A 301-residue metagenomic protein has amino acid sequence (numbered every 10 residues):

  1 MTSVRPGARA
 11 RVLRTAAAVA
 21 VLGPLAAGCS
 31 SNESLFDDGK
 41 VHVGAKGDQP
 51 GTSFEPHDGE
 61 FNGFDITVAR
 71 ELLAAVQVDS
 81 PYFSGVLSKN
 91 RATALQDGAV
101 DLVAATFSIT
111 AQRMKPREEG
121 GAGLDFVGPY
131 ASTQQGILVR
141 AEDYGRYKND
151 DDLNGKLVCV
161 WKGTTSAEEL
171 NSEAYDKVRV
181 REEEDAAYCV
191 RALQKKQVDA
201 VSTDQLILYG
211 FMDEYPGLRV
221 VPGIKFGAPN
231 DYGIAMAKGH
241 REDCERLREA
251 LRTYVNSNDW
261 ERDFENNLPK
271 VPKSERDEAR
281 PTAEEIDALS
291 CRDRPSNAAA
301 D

Functional and structural regions predicted by a protein language model:
P24-G28: C-terminal motif of bacterial Sec signal peptides marking the signal peptidase cleavage site
S31, D79, T164-V178, V220 (+1 more regions): Ligand-binding clefts/hinges and TM-proximal coupling segments of bilobed small-molecule sensing domains
N32-F107: Extracytoplasmic small-molecule ligand-binding "clamshell" domains of the periplasmic binding protein/Venus flytrap
H42-P50, D58-A75, A111, T133-V190 (+2 more regions): Bilobed "Venus flytrap"/periplasmic-binding protein-like clamshell domains and structurally analogous long
G47, Y130-V139, Y209-R252, K270-S296: Periplasmic-binding protein-like
I66-V76, A141-Y144, K156-L157, K162-T164 (+1 more regions): Extended ligand-binding regions for polar small-molecule ligands
P81-D152: Acidic, polar ligand-binding/catalytic clefts
T106-G120, N171-S172, D199-P229: A ligand-binding cleft/hinge motif common to bilobed small-molecule-binding domains
